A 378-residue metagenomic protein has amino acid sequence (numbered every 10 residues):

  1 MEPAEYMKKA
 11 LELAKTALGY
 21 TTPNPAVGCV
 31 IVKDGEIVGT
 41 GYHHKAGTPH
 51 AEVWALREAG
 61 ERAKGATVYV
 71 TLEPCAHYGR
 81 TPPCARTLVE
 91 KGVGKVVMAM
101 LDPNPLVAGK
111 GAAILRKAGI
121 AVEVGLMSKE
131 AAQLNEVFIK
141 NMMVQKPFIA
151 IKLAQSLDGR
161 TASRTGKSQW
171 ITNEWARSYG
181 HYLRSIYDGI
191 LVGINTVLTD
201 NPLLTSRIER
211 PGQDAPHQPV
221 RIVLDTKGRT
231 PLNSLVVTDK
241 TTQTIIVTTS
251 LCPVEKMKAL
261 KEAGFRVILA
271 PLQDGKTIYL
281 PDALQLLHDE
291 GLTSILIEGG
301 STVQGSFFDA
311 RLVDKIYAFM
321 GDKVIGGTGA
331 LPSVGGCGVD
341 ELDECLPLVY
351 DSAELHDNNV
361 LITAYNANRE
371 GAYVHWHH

Functional and structural regions predicted by a protein language model:
P3-K8, L13-N24, T40, R80 (+2 more regions): Enzymes that bind and transform nitrogen-containing heteroaromatic metabolites
G19-T21, A112, L126-A154: Proteins enriched for Cys/Gly/acidic motifs involved in redox and nucleic-acid/cofactor modification
N24, A63-G65, K146: Short secondary-structure junction motifs
G28: Helix-turn-helix
I31-E130, K240, I245, S250 (+1 more regions): Zn2+-dependent cytidine deaminase-like catalytic core
K33, M143-V144, Y365-A367: Active-site beta-strand termini and strand-to-loop segments that position acidic
N104, A108, V124-M127, M142-K146 (+1 more regions): Short capping loops/turns at secondary-structure boundaries
